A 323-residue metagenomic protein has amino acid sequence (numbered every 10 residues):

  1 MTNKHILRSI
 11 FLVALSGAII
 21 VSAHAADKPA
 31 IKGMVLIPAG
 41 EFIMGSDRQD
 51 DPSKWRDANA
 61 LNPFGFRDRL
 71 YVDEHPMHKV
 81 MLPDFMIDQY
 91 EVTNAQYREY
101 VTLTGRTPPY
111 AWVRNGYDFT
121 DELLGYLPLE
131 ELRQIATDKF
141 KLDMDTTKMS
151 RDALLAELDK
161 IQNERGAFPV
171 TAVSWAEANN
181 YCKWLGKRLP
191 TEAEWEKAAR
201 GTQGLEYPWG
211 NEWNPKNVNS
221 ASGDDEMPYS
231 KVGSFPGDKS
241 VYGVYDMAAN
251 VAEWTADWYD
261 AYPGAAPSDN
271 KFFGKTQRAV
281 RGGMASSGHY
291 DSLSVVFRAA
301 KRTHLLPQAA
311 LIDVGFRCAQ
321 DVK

Functional and structural regions predicted by a protein language model:
T2-F11: Bacterial N-terminal signal peptides that target proteins for export
I10-A18: Bacterial N-terminal signal peptides
A23-A25: Boundary at the C-terminal end of the N-terminal hydrophobic targeting segment
K28-L36: GGW-centered surface loops in extracellular recognition modules
I37, I43, R48-P52, R56-R69 (+4 more regions): Functional-site microenvironments in short loops/helix caps that host divalent-cation chemistry
E41, M77-K79, D84: Well-ordered beta-strand positions in beta-sheet-rich domains
F85, V92, Y100-P109, L185-G186 (+1 more regions): Short capping motifs at secondary-structure boundaries
I312-K323: Short, structured beta-strand segments at or near domain termini in extracellular proteins/domains
